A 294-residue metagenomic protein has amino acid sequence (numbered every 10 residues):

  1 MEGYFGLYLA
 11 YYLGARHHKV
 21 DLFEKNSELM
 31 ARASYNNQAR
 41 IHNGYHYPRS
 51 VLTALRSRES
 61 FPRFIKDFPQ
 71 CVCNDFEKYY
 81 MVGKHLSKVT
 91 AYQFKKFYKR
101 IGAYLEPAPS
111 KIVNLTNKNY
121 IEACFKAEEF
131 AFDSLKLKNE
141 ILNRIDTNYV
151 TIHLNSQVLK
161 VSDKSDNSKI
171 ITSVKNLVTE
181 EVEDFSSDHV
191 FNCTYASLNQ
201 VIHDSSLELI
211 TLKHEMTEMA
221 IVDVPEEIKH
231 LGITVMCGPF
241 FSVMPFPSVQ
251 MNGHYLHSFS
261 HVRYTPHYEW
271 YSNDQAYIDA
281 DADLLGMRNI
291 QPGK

Functional and structural regions predicted by a protein language model:
G6-L7: N-terminal Rossmann-fold NAD(P) dinucleotide-binding loop
A10, H18-V20, L105, V190: Hydrophobic anchor at the start of a short beta-strand that flanks the dinucleotide cofactor-binding loop
G14-N36: Glycine-rich FAD pyrophosphate-binding loop
M30, E180-M236, F246-L256, H267-E269 (+1 more regions): Central helical "cap/lid" subdomain
Q38-I121: Dinucleotide-binding Rossmann-like beta1-alpha1 core, especially the glycine-rich loop that anchors the ADP
P48, V82-A91, C124-R144, G293-K294: Short beta-strand to alpha-helix junction loop
F125-H203: Helical element adjacent to the flavin cofactor pocket in flavoenzyme catalytic cores
E269-G293: A solvent-exposed, charged loop/short amphipathic helix patch at secondary-structure junctions
